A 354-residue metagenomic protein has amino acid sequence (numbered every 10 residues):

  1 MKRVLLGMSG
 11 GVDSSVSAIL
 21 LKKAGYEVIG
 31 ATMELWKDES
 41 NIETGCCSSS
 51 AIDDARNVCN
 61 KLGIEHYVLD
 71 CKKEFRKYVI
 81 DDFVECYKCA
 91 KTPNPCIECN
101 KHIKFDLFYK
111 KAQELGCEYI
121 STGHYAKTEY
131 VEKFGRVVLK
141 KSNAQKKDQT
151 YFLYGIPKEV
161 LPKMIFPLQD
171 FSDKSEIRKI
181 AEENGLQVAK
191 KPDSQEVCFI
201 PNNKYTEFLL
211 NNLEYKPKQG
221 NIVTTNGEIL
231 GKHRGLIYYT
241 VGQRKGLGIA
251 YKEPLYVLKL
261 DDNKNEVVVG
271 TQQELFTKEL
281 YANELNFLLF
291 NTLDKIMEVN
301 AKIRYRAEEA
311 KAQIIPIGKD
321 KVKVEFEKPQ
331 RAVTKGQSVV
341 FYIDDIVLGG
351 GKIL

Functional and structural regions predicted by a protein language model:
M1-Y154, S175-E176, E182: ATP-dependent adenylation/nucleotidyltransferase module used to activate substrates
S121-T128, E132-L354: AMP-forming adenylation/ATP pyrophosphatase catalytic core
